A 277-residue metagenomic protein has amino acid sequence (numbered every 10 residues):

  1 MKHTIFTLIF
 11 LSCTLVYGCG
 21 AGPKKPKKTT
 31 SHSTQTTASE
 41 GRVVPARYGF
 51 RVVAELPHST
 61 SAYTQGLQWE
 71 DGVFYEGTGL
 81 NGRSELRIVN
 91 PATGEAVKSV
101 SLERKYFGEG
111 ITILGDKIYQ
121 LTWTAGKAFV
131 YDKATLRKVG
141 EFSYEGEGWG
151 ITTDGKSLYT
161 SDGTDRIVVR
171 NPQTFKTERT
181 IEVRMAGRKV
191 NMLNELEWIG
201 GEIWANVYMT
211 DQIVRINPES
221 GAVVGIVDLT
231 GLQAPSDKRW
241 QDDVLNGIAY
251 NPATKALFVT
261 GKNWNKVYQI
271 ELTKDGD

Functional and structural regions predicted by a protein language model:
L15-G18: C-terminal motif of bacterial Sec signal peptides marking the signal peptidase cleavage site
G20-P23: Bacterial signal peptide processing site
S39-S61, P91-A96: A short helix->beta-strand "capping" segment at the edge of beta-propeller domains
V53-E85, V100-T112, W149, G261-N263: Beta-strand-rich domains and repeat architectures in extracellular enzymes and scaffolds, especially beta-propellers
E55-T60, S99-R104, G140-G146, I181-R188 (+2 more regions): Surface loop/turn motifs at the tips and blade-to-blade linkers of beta-strand repeat domains
T64, L193, W240-Y250: Signature of short aromatic-glycine-proline-rich micro-motifs recurring in repeat-based ectodomains
E76-L80, I118-A125, L158-T164, A205-M209 (+1 more regions): Conserved beta-strand positions in repeat-built beta-propeller and related beta-rich domains
V89-G94, D132-L136, P172-F175, N217-G221 (+1 more regions): Short loop/turn segments that connect beta-strands within beta-propeller blades
